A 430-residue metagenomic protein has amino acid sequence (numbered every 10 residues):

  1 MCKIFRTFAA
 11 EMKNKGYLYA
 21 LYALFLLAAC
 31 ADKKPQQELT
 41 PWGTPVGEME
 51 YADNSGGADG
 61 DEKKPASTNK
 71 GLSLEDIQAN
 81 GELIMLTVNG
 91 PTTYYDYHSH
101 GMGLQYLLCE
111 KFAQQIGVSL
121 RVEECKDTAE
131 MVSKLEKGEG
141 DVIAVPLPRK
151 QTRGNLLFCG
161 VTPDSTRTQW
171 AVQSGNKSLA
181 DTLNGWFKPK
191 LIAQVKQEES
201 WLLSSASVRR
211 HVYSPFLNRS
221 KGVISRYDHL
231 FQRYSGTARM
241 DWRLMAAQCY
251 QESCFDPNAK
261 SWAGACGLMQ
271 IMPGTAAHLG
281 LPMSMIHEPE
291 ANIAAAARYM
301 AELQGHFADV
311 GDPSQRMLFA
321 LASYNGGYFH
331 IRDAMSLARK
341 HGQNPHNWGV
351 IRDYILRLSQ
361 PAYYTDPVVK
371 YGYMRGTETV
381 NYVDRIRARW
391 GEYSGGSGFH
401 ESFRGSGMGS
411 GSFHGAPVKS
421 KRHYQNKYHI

Functional and structural regions predicted by a protein language model:
A31-K34, P41-T68, G103-Q115, R167-A206 (+3 more regions): Extended ligand-binding regions for polar small-molecule ligands
P35, K134-K137, R149-S174, N258 (+1 more regions): Ligand-binding "clamshell"
Q36-P146, L183: Extracytoplasmic small-molecule ligand-binding "clamshell" domains of the periplasmic binding protein/Venus flytrap
A129, S133-K137, D141-L156, R332-D333 (+1 more regions): A ligand-binding cleft/hinge motif common to bilobed small-molecule-binding domains
A206-F255, E290-I293, A308-G311: Export/targeting segments at the very N-terminus of extracytoplasmic proteins
N258-S284, A291-E302, I386: Substrate-binding/active-site groove segments that recognize and process beta-1,4-linked N-acetyl-hexosamine
L318-E392: Catalytic and substrate-binding regions of cell-wall glycan-acting enzymes that process beta-1,4-linked
E378-I430: Low-complexity, Gly/Ser/Thr/Pro-rich intrinsically disordered linker/tail segments
